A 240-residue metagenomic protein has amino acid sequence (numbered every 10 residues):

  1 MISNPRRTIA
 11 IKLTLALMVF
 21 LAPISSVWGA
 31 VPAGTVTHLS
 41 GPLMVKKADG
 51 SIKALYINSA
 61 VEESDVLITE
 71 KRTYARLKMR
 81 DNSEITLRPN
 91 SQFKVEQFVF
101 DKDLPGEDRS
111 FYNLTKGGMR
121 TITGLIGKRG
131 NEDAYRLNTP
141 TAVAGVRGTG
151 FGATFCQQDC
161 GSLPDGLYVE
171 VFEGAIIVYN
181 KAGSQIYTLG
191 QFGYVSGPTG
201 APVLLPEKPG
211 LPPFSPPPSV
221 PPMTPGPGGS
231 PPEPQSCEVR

Functional and structural regions predicted by a protein language model:
I2-L17, A22-V31, I52-Y56, E70 (+6 more regions): C-terminal interaction modules
A30-L39: SH3-family beta-barrel domains
H38-I68, R76: N-terminal targeting signals for Sec/Tat export/insertion, comprising classic cleavable signal peptides
S40-L43, R72-A75, N90, T149-F151: Generic short beta-strand segments
